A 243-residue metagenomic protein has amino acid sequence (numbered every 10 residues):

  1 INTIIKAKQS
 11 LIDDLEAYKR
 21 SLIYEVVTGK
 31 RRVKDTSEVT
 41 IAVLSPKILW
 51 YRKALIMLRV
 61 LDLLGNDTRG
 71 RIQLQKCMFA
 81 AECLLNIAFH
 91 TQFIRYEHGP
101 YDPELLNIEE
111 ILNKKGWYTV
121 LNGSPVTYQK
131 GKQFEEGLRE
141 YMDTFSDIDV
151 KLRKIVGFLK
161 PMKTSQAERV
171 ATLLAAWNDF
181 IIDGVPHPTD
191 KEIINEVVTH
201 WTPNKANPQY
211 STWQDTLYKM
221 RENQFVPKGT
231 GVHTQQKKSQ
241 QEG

Functional and structural regions predicted by a protein language model:
I1-A42: Amphipathic alpha-helical coiled-coil/heptad-repeat segments
E38-G243: Domain-edge interaction signal
